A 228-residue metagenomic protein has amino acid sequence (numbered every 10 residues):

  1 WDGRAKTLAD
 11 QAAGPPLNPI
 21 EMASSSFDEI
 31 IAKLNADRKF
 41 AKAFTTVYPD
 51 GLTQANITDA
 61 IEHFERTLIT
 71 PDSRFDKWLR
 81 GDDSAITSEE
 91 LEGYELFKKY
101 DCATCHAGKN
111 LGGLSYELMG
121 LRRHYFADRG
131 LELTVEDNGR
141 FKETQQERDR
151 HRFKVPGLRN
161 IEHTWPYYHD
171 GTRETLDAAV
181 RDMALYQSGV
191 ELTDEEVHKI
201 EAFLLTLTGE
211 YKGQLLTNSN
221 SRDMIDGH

Functional and structural regions predicted by a protein language model:
W1-H228: Periplasmic c-type cytochrome electron-transfer domains
